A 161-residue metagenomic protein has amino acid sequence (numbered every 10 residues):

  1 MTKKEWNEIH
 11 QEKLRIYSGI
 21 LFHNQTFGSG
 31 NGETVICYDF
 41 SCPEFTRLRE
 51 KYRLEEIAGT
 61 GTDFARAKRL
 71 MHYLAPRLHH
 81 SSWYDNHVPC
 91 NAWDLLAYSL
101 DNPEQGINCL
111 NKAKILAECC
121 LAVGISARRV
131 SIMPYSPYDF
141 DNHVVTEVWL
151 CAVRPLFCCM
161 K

Functional and structural regions predicted by a protein language model:
K4-N108: Secondary-structure boundary elements
Y73, R77-H80, N111-C119, V123: Long, hydrophobic/aromatic-enriched structural stretches that serve as scaffold segments
K114-K161: Hydrophobic/aromatic-rich core segments of domains that either
